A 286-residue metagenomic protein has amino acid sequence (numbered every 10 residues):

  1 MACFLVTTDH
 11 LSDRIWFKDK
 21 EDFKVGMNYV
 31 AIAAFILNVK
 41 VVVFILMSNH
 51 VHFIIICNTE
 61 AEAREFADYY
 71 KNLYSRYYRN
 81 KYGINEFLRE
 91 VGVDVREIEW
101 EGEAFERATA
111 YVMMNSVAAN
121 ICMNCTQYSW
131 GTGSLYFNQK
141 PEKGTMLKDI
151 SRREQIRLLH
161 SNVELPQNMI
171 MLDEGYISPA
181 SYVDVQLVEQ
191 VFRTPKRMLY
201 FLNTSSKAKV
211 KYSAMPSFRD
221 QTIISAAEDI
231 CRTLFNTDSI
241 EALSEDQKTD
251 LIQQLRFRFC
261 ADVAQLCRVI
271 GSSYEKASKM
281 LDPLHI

Functional and structural regions predicted by a protein language model:
M1-V43, C57-I286: Short Pro-Cys-Gly-centered "Cys-loop" motif that presents a nucleophilic cysteine in a tight turn
H50-N58: Short beta-strand->loop micro-motif that forms the acidic, two-metal-ion catalytic signature in nucleotide-processing
